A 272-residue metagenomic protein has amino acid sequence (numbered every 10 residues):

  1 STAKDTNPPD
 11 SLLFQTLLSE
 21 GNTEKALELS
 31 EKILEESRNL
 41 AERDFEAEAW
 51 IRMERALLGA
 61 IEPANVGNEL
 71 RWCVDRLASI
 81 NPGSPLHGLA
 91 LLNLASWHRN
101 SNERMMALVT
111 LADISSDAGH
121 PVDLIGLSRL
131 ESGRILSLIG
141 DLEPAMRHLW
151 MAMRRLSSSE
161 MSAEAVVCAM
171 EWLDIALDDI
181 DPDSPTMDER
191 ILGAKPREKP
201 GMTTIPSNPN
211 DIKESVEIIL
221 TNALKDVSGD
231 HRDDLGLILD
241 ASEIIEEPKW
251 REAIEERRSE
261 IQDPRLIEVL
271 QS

Functional and structural regions predicted by a protein language model:
S1, L18-K32, G59-D75, R99-D113 (+3 more regions): Helix-turn-helix repeat elements of alpha-solenoid scaffolds
T2, P9, N22, A41-D44 (+6 more regions): Short coil/turn linker motifs that delimit alpha-helical repeat modules in TPR/alpha-solenoid proteins
D5, E42-A47, L86, L124 (+5 more regions): Structural signature of alpha-solenoid helical repeat junctions
P8, E46-W50, L89, L127-R129 (+1 more regions): Residue register of alpha-helical TPR repeats
Q15, W50, R55-L57, S96 (+2 more regions): Residue-level recognition of tetratricopeptide repeat
S19-E20, L57-P63, W97-N100, L138 (+3 more regions): Alpha-helix C-terminal capping/termination sites
E31-R38, R71-S79, A112-G119, W150-S158 (+2 more regions): Amphipathic alpha-helical segments of tetratricopeptide repeats
M146-S157, L173, S184-G201, I212-T221 (+1 more regions): TPR/TPR-like (Sel1-like) alpha-helical repeat modules
